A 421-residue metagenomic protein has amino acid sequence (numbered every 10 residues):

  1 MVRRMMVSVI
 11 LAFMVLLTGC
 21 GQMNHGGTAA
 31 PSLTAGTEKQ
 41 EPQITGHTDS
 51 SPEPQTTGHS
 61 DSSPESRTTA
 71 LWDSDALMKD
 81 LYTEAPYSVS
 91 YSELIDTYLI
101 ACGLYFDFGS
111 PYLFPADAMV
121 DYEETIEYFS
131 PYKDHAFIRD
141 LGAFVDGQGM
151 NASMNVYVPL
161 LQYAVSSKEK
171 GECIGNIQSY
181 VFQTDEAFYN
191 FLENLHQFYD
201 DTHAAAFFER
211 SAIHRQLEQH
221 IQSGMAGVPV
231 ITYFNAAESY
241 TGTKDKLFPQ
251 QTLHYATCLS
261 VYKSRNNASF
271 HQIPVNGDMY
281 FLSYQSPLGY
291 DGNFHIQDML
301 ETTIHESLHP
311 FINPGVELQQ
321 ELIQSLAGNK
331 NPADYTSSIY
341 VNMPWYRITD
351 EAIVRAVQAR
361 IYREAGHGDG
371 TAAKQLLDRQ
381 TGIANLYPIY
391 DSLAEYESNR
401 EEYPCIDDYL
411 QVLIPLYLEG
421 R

Functional and structural regions predicted by a protein language model:
R4-M23: Sec-dependent N-terminal signal peptides of Gram-positive bacterial secreted proteins and lipoproteins
C20-L33, K39-I44, D49, E53-A205: N-terminal low-structure segments adjacent to metalloprotease catalytic domains across cellular compartments
I174-Y180, S260-Y262, N267-Q297: Active-site scaffold of zinc-dependent metalloenzymes
V181, L217-G227, Y290, I339-W345: Second-shell loop/turn segments in exported
H214-G277: Auxiliary, metal-adjacent structural segments of Zn-dependent hydrolase domains
Q297-E317: Active-site recognition of the HExxH zinc-binding catalytic motif
P314-N342: Post-HEXXH active-site segment of zinc metalloproteases
Q358-R421: Pan-zinc metallopeptidase signature
